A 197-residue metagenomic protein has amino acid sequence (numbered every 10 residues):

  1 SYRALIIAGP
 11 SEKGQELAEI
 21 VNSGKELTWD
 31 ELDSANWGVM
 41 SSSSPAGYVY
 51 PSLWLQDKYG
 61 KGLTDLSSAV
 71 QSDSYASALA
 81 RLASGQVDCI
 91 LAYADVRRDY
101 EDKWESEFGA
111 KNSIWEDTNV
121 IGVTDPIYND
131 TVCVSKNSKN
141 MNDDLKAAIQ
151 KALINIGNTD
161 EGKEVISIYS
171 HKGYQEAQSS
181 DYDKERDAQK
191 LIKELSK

Functional and structural regions predicted by a protein language model:
S1-A46, P51-Q56: A conserved helix-loop-strand patch within extracytoplasmic ligand-binding domains of the periplasmic binding
S1-L5, F108-K146, Q150, S167-E176: Periplasmic-binding protein-like
G9-K13, S42, A94-V96, P126 (+1 more regions): Solvent-exposed coil/turn segments that connect beta secondary-structure elements in extracytoplasmic/periplasmic
L32, L82-A83: Hydrophobic residues within well-ordered alpha-helices
N36-P45, S68-A69, K136-K139, H171-E176: Second-shell loop/turn segments in exported
W54-D57, A83-S84, D88-W115: A ligand-binding cleft/hinge motif common to bilobed small-molecule-binding domains
G62-A80: Short helix-initiation/N-cap motifs at beta->coil->alpha
N140-K197: An extracytoplasmic/periplasmic, membrane-proximal ligand-sensing/linker region
